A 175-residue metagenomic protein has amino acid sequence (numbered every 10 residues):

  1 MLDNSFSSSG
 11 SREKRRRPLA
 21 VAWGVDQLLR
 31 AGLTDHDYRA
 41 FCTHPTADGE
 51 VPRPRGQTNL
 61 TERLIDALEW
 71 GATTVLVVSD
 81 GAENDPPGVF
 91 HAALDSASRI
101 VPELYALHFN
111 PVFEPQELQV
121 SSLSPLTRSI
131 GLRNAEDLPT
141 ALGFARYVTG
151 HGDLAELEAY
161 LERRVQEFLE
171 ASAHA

Functional and structural regions predicted by a protein language model:
L2-A175: Acidic, glycine-rich A-domain
